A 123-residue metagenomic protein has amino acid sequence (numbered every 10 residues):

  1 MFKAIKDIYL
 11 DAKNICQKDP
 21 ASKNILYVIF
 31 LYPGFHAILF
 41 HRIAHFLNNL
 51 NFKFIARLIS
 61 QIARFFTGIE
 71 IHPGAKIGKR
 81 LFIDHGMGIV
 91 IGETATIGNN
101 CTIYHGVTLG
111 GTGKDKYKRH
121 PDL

Functional and structural regions predicted by a protein language model:
M1-T67: Terminal amphipathic alpha-helical/low-complexity segments used for targeting or macromolecular assembly
N49-L123: Flexible, glycine/small-residue-enriched loop-and-beta-strand segment within the central core of proteins
